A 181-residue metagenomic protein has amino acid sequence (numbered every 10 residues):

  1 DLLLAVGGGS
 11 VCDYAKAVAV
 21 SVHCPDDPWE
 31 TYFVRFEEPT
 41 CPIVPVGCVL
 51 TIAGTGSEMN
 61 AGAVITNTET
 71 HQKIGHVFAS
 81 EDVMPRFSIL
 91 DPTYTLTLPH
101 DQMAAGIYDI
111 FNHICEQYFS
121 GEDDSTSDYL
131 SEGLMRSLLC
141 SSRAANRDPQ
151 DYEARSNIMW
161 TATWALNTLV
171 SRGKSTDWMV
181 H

Functional and structural regions predicted by a protein language model:
D1-D26, A144-R155: N-terminal small/polar loop signature for handling phosphorylated ligands or for N-terminal nucleophile
L2, L98, S171: A short glycine/serine-rich beta->alpha loop
L4, C48, L90, W160 (+1 more regions): General beta-strand structural signal in soluble alpha/beta enzymes
S10-K16, G56-M59, D177-H181: Short glycine/serine/threonine-rich phosphate/pyrophosphate-binding segments that cradle anionic phosphate groups
C24-D123: A glycine/threonine-rich phosphate-anchoring loop and its flanking beta-alpha core in nucleotide/phosphate-binding
Q117-H181: Active-site segments that bind and position negatively charged phosphate/pyrophosphate groups
